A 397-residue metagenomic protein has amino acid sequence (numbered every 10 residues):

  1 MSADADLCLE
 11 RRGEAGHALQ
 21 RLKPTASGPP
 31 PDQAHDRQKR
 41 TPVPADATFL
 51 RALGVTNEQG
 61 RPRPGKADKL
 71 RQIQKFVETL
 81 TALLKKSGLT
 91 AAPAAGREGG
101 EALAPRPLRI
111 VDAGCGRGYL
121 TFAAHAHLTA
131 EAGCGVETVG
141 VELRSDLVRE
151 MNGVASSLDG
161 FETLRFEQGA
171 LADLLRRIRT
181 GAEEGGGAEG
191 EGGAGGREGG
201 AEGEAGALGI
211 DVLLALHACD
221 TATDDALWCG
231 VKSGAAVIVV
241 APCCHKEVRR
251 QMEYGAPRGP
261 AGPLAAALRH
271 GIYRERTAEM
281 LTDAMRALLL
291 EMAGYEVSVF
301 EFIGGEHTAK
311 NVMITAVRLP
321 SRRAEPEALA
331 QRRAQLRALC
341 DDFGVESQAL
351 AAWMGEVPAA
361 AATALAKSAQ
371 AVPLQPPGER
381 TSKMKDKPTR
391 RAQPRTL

Functional and structural regions predicted by a protein language model:
A3-H35, R40, E58-Q59, G65-A67 (+4 more regions): Class I S-adenosyl-L-methionine
A15-L103, F122, A126: S-adenosyl-L-methionine
L84, H127-A132, A155, A182: Active-site catalytic pocket residues across diverse enzymes, especially alpha/beta-hydrolases
T90-R106, T180-G206: Intrinsically disordered, low-complexity domain-flanking/linker segments in eukaryotic proteins, enriched
P105-G116: Conserved class I S-adenosyl-L-methionine
R117-G133: Conserved SAM-binding loop of SAM-dependent methyltransferases across substrates and taxa, primarily the Class I
A126, V139, L216: Long C-terminal interaction/binding lobes of large macromolecular proteins
G135-E142: Conserved SAM-binding motif I beta-strand of class I
